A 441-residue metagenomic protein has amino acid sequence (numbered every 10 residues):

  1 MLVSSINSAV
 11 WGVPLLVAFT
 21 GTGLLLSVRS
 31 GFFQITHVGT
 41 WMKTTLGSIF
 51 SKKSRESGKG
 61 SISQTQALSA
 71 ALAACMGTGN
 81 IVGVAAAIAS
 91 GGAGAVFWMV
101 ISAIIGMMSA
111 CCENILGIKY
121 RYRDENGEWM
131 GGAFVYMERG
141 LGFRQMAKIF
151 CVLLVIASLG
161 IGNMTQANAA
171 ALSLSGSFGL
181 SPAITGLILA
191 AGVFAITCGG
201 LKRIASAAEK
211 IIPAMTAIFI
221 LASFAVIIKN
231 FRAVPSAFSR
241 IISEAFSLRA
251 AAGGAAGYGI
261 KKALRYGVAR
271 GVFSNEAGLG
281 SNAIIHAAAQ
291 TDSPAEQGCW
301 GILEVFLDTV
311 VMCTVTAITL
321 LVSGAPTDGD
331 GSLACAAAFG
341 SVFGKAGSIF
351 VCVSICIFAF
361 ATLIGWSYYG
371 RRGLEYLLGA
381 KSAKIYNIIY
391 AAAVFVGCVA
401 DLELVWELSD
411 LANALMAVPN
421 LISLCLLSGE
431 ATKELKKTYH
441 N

Functional and structural regions predicted by a protein language model:
M1-A74, T78, A89-A95, G106 (+2 more regions): N-terminal alpha-helical transmembrane segments of multi-pass membrane transport and channel/translocase proteins
A18-L25, R29-M42, N168-L174, L180-I242 (+2 more regions): Membrane-interface loop-to-helix entry segments
L26-S27, S102-G127, A133-N168, L172-T197 (+2 more regions): Helix-loop-helix module between adjacent transmembrane segments
R29-Q34, G79-V84, L159-A171, V193-A207 (+4 more regions): Transmembrane helix-loop junctions in multi-pass membrane proteins
F32-I62, A86-V96, A110-L141, P326-V342 (+3 more regions): Flexible loop linkers connecting adjacent transmembrane helices in multi-pass alpha-helical membrane transporters
K53-A89, L116-F134, E138, V155 (+2 more regions): Alpha-helical membrane segments and immediately flanking helix-loop junctions that form or couple to the substrate/ion
K53-S61, G92-I101, V135-R139, F143-F150 (+3 more regions): Membrane-interface alpha-helices at helix entry/exit sites of multi-pass transporters
C112-E125, F224-R240, L248, A252-A255 (+2 more regions): Extracellular/periplasmic helix-exit of transmembrane alpha-helices
